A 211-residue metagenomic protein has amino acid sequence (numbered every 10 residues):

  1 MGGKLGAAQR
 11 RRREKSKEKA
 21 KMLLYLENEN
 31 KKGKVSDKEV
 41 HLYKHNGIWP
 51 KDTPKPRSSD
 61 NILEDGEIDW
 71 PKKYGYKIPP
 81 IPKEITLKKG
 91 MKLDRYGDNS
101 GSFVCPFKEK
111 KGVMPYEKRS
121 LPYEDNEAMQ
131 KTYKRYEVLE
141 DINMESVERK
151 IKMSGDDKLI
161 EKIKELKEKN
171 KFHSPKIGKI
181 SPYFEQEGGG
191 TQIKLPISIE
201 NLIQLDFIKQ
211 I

Functional and structural regions predicted by a protein language model:
K4-I211: Catalytic toxin/effector domains delivered as secreted proteins or via bacterial secretion systems
